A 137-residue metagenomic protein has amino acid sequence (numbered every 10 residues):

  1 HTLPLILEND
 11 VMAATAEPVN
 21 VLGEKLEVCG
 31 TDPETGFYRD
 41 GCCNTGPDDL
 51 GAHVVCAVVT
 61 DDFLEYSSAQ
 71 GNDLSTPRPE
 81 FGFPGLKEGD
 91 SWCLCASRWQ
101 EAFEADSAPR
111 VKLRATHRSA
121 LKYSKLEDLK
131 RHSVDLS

Functional and structural regions predicted by a protein language model:
A13-D62, S133-D135: Extended boundary segments
V58-D73: Short, basic/aromatic beta-hairpin or loop at an interaction surface
S75-G82: Short alpha-helix capping/helix-loop boundary micro-motifs
W99-K122: Short, compositionally biased
R118-S137: Glycine- and charge-enriched low-complexity intrinsically disordered segments
